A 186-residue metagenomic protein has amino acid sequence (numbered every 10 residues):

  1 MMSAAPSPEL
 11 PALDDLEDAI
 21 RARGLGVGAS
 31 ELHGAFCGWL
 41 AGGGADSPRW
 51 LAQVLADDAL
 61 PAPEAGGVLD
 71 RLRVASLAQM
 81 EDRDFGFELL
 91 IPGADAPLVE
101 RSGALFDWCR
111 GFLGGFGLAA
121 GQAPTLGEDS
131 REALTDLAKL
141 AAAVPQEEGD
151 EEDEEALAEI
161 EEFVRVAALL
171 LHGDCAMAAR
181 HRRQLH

Functional and structural regions predicted by a protein language model:
M1-C109, L113-H186: Domain-length accessory/inserted modules outside core catalytic folds
